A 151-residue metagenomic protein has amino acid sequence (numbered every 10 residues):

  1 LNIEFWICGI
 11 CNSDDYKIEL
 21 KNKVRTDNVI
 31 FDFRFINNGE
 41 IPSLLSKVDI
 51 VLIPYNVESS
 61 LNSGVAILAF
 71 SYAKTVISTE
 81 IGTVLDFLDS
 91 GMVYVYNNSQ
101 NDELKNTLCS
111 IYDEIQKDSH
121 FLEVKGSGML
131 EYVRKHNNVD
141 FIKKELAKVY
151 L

Functional and structural regions predicted by a protein language model:
G9, K17-P42: Nucleotide-activated donor-binding/catalytic signature segment of Leloir-type glycosyltransferases, i.e., the conserved
N38-I41, V65, V84, L104: Acidic, amphipathic alpha-helical patches
S43-V48: Short alpha-helical donor nucleotide-sugar binding micro-motif in glycosyltransferases
I53-I67, E80-I81, L85-D86: Nucleotide-sugar-dependent
A69-S71: Short alpha-helix at the nucleotide-sugar/activated-sugar donor binding site of glycosyltransferases and closely
T75-S78: Short hydrophobic beta-strand element within catalytic cores of glycosyltransferases and related nucleotide-activated
L85-D113: Change "using UDP/GDP/dTDP sugars" to "using nucleotide sugars
S99, Q116-Y150: A charged, aromatic-enriched C-terminal amphipathic alpha-helix characteristic of glycosyltransferases across folds
